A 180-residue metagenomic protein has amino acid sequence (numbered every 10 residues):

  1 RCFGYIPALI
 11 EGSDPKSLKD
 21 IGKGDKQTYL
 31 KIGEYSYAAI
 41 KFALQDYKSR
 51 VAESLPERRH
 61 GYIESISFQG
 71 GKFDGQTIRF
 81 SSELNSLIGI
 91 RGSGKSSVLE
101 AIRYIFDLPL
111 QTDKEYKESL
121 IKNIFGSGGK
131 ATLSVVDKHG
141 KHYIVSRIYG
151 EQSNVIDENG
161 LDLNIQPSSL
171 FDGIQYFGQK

Functional and structural regions predicted by a protein language model:
R1-G92: Charged catalytic cores and adjacent phosphate/nucleic-acid-binding surfaces used for phosphate/nucleic-acid chemistry
Y5-A8, G24-D25, G128-K130, L170-I174: Short glycine-/polar-rich loops that comprise or flank the Walker A/P-loop and associated switch/sensor motifs
G24-T28, R103, I148-Q152: Short secondary-structure boundary/capping segments
L55-R58, Q69-G70, Q76-R79, I121-F125 (+2 more regions): Replace "in large, NTP-powered and nucleic-acid-processing enzymes" with "in large, NTP-powered factors and other
S82-E118: Phosphate-binding glycine-rich loops of NTP-binding sites
D107-D137, H142-Y143, D157: Flexible phosphate/Mg2+-sensing switch loops adjacent to catalytic phosphate-binding sites
E158-K180: Extended, charged alpha-helical "arm/stalk" segments used for dimerization and assembly in large NTPase-driven machines
